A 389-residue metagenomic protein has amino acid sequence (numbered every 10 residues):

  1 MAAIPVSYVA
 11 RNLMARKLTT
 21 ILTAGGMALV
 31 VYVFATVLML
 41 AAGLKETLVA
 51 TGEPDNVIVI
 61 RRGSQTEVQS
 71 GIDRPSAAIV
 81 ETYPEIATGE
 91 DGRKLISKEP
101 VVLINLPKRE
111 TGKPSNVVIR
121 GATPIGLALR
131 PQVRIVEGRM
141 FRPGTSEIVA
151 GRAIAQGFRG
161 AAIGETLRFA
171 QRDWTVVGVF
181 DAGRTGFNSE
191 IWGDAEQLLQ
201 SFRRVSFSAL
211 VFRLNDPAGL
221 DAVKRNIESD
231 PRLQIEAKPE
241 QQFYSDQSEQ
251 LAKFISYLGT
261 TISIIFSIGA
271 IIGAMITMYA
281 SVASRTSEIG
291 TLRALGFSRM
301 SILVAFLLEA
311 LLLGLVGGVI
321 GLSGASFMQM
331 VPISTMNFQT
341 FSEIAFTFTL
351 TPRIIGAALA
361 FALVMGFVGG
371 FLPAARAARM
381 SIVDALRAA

Functional and structural regions predicted by a protein language model:
M1-S7: Short, membrane-interfacial amphipathic segments enriched in basic
A3, I354-A389: C-terminal membrane-exit region of the final transmembrane helix in multipass inner-membrane proteins
K17-L44, A252-E288, L311-I320, M365-V368: Hydrophobic alpha-helical transmembrane segments of multi-pass inner-membrane transport and secretion
Y32-V118, E137-R139, G144, Q200 (+3 more regions): Hydrophobic, regular-secondary-structure patches
A87-E90, P107-P114, M140, Q156-T260 (+1 more regions): Mechanotransmission and gating elements of multispan inner-membrane complexes involved in transport and envelope
S115-G157: Short beta-strand boundary microenvironments
F266, Y279, S284-I333, A357-G369 (+1 more regions): Transmembrane alpha-helical interface segments in multi-pass membrane proteins
M328-G356: Short juxtamembrane loops and helix-capping segments at transmembrane helix boundaries of multi-pass membrane proteins
